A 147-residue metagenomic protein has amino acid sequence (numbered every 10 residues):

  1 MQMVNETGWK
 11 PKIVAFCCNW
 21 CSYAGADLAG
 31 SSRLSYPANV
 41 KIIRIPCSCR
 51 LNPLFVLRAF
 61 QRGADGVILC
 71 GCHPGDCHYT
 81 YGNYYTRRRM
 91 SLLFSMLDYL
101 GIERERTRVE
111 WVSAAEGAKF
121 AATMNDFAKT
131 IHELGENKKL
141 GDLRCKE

Functional and structural regions predicted by a protein language model:
M1-E147: Iron-sulfur-associated redox domains of electron-transfer enzymes in respiratory and anaerobic energy metabolism
